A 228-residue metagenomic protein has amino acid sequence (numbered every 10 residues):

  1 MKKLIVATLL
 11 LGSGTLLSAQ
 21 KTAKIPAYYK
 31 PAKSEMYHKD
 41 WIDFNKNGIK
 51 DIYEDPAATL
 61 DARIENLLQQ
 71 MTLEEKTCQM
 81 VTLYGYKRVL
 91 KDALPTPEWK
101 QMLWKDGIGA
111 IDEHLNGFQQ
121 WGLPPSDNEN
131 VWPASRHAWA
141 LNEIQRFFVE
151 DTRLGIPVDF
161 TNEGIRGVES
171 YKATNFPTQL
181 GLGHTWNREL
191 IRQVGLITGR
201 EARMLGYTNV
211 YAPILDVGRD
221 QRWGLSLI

Functional and structural regions predicted by a protein language model:
M1-K21: Bacterial Sec-dependent N-terminal signal peptides
A19-I228: Glycoside hydrolase catalytic-domain context in secreted enzymes
